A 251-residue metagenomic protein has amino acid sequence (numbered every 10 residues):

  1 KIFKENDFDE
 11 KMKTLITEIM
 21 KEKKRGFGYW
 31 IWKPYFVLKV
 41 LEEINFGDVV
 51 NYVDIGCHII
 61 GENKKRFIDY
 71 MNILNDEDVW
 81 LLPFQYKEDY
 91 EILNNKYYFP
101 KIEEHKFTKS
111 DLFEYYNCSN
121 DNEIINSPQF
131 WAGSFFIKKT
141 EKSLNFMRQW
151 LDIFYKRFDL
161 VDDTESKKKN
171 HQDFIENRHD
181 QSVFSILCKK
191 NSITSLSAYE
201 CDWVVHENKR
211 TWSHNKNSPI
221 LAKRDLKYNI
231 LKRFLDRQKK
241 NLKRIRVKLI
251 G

Functional and structural regions predicted by a protein language model:
K1-G251: Glycosyltransferase catalytic domains, chiefly GT-A lineage
